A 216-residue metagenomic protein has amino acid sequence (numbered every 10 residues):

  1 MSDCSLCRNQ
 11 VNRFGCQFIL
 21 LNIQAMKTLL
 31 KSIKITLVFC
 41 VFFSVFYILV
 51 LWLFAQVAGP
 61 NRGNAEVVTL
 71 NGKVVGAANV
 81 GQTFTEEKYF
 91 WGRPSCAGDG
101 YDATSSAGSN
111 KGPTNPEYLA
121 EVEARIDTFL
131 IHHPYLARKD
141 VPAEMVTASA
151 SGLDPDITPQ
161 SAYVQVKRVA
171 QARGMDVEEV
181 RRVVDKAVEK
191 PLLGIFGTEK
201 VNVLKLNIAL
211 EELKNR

Functional and structural regions predicted by a protein language model:
C4-C7, C16: Cysteine-centered motifs
Q24-A25, L119, R138, N215: N- and C-terminal low-complexity/disordered segments
T28-F43: Aromatic-residue-lined binding/catalytic grooves and analogous aromatic/hydrophobic interfacial grooves in multimeric
K31, S44, L51-A172, V188-L192: Flexible, solvent-exposed loop/hinge segments and secondary-structure transition points
V164-R216: Extracytoplasmic/periplasmic C-terminal soluble domains
